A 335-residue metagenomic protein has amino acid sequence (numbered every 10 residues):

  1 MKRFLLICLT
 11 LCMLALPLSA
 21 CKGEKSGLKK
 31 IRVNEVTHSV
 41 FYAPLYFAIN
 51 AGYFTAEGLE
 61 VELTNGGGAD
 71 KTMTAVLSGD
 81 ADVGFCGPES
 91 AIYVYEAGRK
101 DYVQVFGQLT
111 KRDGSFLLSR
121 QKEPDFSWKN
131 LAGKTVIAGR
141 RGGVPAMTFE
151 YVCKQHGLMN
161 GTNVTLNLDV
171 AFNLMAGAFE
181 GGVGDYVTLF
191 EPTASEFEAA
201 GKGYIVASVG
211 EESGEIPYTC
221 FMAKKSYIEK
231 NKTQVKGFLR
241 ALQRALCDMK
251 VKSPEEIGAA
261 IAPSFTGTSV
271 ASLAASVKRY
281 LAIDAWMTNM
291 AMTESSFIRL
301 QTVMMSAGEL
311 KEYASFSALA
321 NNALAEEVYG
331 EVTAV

Functional and structural regions predicted by a protein language model:
M1-K30, G330-V335: Short, low-complexity disordered leader/linker segments with a strong preference for bacterial N-terminal type II
L9-L11, V33, H38, A325-V328: Hydrophobic residues within membrane-embedded alpha helices
K25-D169, D185-E191, K202, A207-V209 (+1 more regions): Short, glycine-/small- and polar/acidic-enriched structural segments that line small-molecule recognition paths
Y46, I92, E150, S195 (+3 more regions): Predominant activation on well-ordered alpha-helical scaffold segments within soluble catalytic domains
A81, F85, L281-E294, E326-V335: Short amphipathic alpha-helical segments at helix boundaries and their inter-helical linkers
S90, A171-F265: Pocket-lining segment of extracytoplasmic ligand-binding domains
E229-E312: Secondary-structure end/capping motifs
Q301-V335: Conserved C-terminal helix/tail region of periplasmic/extracytoplasmic solute-binding proteins
